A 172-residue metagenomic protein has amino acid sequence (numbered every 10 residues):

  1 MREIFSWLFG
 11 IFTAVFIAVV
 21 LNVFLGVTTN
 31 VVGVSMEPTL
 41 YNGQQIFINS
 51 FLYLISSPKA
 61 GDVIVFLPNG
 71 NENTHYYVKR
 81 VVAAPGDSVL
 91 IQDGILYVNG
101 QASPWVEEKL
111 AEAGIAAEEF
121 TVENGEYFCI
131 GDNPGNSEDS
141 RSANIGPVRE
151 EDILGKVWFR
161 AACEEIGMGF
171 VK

Functional and structural regions predicted by a protein language model:
M1-Y76, V148-K172: Protein maturation boundaries and topogenic segments
T39, S56-S57, V82, L90-I91 (+2 more regions): Extracellular/periplasmic catalytic domains that process cell-envelope and extracellular macromolecules
Q44, K59-V63, D87, E126 (+1 more regions): Structural motif
L52-L54, N71-E72, V89, L96-Y97 (+1 more regions): Solvent-exposed loop/turn segments at secondary-structure junctions within structured extracellular/periplasmic domains
Y76-R80, A84-Q101: Mid-length scaffold segments of soluble, non-membrane domains
V98-I115: PP2C/PPM family metal-dependent serine/threonine protein phosphatase catalytic domain, recognizing the conserved
A116, F120-K172: Beta-strand-rich cores of mature extracytoplasmic or soluble domains
